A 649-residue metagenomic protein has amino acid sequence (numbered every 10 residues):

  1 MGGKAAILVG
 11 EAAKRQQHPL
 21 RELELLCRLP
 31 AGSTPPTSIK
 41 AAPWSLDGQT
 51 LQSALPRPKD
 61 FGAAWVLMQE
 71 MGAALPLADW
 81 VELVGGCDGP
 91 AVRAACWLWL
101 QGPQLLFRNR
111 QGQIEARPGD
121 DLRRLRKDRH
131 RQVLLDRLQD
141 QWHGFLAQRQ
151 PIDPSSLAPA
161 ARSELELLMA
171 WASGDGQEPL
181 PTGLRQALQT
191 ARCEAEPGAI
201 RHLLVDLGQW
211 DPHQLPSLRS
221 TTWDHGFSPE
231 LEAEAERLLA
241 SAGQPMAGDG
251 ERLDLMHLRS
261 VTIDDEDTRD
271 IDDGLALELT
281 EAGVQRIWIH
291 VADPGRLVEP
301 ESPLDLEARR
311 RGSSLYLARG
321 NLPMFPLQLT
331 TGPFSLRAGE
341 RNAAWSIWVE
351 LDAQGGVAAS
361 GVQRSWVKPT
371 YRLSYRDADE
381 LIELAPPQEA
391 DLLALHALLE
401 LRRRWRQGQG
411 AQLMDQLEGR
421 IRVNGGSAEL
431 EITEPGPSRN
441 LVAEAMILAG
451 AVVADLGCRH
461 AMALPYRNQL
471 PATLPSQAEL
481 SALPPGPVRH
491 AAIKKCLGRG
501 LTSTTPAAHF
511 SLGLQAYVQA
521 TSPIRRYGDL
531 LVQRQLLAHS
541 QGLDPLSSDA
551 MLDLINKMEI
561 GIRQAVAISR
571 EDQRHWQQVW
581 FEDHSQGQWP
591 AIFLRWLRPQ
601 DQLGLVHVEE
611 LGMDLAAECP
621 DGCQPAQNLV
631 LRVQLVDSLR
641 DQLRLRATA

Functional and structural regions predicted by a protein language model:
G2-A13, L20, P30-A31, S173-T221 (+2 more regions): Short, charged N-terminal helix-start/capping segments
G2-Q52, N109: Long, low-complexity, charged/polar intrinsically disordered regions in eukaryotic proteins
G3-A5, L23-L25, L46-L105, G112-Q113 (+3 more regions): Electropositive polyanion-binding surfaces
P35-P58, L138-M169: Basic, amphipathic alpha-helix used for nucleic-acid engagement in HTH/winged-helix/SANT-Myb modules and analogous
W97-L98, G102-H130, Q214: Charged low-complexity interaction tracts in eukaryotic proteins
L122-L146: Short, amphipathic alpha-helical interaction segments positioned at domain boundaries
P151-L253, H257: Low-complexity, highly charged intrinsically disordered N-terminal segments that act as targeting/localization
